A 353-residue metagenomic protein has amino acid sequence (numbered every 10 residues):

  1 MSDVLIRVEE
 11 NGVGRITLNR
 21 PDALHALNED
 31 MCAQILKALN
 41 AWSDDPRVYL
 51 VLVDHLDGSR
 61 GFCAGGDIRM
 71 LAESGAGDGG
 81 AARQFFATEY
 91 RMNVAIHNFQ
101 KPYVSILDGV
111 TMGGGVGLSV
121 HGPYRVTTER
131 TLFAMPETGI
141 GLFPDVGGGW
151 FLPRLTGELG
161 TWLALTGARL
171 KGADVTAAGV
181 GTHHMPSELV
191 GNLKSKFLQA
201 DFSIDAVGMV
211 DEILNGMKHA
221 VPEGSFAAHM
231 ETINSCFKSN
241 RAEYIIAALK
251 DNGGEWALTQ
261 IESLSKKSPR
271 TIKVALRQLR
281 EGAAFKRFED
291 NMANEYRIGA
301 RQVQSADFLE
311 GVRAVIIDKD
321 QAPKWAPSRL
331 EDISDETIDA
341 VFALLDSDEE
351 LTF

Functional and structural regions predicted by a protein language model:
M1-D54, V94, E349-F353: Conserved CoA-thioester-binding segment of acyl-CoA-metabolizing enzymes
I16, V53, D67, L118-S119 (+3 more regions): Hydrophobic/aromatic residues within transmembrane alpha-helices of multi-pass small-molecule transporters
A38, T88-F99: Catalytic-core regions built around general acid/base machinery
H55-R91, G141: Glycine- (often His-adjacent) and acidic-residue-rich active-site loop that binds/positions the CoA thioester
I96-I140, L163, G167-A168, G172 (+1 more regions): Glycine-rich beta-to-alpha active-site loop
D145-A206: Contiguous mid-protein beta-loop-alpha structural module that forms a pocket-lining wall or clamp of enzyme active
V180-K267: Amphipathic alpha-helical blocks and their helix-capping loop/short-beta junctions
A248-T259, L264-F353: Long, low-complexity C-terminal extensions of enzymes
